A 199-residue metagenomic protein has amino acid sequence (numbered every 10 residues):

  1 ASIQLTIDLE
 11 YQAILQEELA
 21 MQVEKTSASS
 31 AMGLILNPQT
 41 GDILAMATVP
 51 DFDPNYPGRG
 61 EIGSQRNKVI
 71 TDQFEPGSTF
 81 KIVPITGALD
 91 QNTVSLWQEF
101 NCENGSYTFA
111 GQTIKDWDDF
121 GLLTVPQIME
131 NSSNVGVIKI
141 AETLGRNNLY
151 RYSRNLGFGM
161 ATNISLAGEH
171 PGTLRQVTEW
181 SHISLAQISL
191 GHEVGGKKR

Functional and structural regions predicted by a protein language model:
A1-A31, F52-N55, G60-S64: Extracytoplasmic/periplasmic proteins that interact with beta-lactams or build/remodel peptidoglycan
I7, G33, N37-S78, V83-R199: Beta-lactam-recognizing serine transpeptidase/beta-lactamase-like catalytic domain environment
